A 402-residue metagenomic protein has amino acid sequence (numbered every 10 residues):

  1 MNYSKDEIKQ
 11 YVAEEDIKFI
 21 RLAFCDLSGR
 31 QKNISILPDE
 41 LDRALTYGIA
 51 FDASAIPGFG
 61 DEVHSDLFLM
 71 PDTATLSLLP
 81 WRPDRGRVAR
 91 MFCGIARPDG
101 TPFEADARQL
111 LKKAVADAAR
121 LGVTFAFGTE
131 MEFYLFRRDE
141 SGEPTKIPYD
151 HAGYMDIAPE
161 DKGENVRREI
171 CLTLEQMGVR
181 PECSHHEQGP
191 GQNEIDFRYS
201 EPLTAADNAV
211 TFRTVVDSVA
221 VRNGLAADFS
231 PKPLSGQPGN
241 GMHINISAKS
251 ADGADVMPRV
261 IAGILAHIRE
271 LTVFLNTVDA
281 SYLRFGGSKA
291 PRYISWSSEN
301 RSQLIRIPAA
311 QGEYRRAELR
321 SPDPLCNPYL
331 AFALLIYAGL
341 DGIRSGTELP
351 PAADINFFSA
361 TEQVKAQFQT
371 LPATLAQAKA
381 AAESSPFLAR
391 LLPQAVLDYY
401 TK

Functional and structural regions predicted by a protein language model:
M1-K402: Glycine-rich, acidic/polar active-site loops that bind/position phosphate-bearing ligands
